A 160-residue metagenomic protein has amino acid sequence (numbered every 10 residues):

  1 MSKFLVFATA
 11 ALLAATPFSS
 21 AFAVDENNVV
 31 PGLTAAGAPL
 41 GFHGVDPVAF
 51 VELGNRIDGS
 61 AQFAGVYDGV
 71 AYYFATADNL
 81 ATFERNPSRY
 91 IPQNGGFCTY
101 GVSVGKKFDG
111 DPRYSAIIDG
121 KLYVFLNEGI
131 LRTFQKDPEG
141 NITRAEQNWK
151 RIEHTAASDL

Functional and structural regions predicted by a protein language model:
M1-A8: Bacterial N-terminal signal peptides that target proteins for export
S2, S20-D68, S88-L160: Intrinsically disordered, low-complexity terminal tails and linkers in eukaryotic proteins, enriched in charged/polar
A8-A11, A21: Cleavable N-terminal signal peptides
Y67-T76: Short, well-structured hydrophobic secondary-structure segments
F74, L80-E84: Mature extracytoplasmic domains of secretory-pathway proteins
A77-D78, G129: Cytosolic histidine kinase catalytic core of two-component systems
